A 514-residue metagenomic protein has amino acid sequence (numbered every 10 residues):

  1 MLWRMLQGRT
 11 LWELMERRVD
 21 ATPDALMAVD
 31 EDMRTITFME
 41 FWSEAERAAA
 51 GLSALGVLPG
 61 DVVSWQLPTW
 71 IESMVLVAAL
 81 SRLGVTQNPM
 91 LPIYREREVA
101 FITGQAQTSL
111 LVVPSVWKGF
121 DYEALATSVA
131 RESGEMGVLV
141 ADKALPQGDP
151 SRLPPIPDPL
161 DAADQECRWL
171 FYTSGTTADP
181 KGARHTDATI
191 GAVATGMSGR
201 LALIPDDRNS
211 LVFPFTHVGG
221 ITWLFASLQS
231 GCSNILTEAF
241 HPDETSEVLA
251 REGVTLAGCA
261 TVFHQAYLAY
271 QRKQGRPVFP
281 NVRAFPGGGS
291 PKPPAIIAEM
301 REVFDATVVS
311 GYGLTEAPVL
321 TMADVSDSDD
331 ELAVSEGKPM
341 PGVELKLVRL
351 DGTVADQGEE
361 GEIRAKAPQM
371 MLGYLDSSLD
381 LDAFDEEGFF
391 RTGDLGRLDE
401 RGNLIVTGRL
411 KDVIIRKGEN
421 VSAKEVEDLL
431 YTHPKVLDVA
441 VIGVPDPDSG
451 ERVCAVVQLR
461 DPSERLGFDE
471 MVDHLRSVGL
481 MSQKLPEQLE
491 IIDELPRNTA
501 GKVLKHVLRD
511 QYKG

Functional and structural regions predicted by a protein language model:
R4-G8, E16, L26-W70, M74-A78 (+3 more regions): Conserved AMP-binding/adenylate-forming core of the ANL superfamily
P23-D24, S151-Y172, D179, R184-D187 (+1 more regions): Conserved pre-ATP/AMP-binding loop-to-beta segment of ANL
L55, L83-D149, D461: Structural core segment of the AMP-binding/adenylate-forming
Y94-A100, L111-V113, A257, A367 (+4 more regions): AMP-binding/adenylate-forming catalytic core of the ANL superfamily
G191-R208, F215-L256, Y270-R272: Conserved AMP-binding/adenylation subdomain of ANL enzymes
Q229, V254-C259, L268-E331, E344 (+1 more regions): Gly/Ser/Thr-rich phosphate-binding loop
K338-G342, D351-A383, V421: Conserved ATP/PPi-binding loop(s) of AMP-dependent carboxylate-activating enzymes
E344-R364, E400-R401, P462-F468, L504: Conserved beta-loop-beta connector loops within the AMP-binding
